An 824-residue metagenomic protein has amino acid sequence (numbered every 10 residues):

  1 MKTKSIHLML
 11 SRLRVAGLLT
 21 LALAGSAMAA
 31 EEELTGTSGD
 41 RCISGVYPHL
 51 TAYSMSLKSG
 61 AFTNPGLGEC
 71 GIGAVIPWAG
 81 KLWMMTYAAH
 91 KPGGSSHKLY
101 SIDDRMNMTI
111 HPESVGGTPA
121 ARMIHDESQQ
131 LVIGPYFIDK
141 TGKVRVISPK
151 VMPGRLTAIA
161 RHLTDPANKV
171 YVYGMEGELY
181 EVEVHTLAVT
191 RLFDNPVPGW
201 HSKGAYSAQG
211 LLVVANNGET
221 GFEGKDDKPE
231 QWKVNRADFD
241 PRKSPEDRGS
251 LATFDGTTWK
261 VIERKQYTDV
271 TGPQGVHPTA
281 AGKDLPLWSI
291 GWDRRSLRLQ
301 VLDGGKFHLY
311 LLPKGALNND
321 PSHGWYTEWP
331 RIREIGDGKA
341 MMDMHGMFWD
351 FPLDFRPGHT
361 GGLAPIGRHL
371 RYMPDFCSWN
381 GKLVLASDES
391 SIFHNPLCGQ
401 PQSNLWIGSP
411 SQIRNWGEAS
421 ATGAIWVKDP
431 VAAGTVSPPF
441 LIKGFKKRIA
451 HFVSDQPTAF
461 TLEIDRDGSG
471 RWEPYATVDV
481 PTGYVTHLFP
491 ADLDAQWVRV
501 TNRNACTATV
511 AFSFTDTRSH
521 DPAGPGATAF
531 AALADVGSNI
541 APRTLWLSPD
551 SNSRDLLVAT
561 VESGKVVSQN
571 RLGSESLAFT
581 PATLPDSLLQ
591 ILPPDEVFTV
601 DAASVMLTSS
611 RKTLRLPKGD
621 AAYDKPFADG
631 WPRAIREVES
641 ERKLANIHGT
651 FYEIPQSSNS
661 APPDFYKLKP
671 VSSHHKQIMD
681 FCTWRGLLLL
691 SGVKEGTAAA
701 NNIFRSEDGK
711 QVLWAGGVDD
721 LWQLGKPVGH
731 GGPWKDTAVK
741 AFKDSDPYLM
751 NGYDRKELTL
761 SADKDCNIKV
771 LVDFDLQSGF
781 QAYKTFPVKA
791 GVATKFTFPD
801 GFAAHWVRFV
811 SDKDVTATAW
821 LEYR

Functional and structural regions predicted by a protein language model:
E33-G68, A529-V536: A short helix->beta-strand "capping" segment at the edge of beta-propeller domains
D40, Y53, G80-G116, G134-S148 (+3 more regions): Beta-propeller domains
S54-H97, G116-M123, P438-L441, K446 (+1 more regions): Beta-strand-rich domains and repeat architectures in extracellular enzymes and scaffolds, especially beta-propellers
L67-G73, S114-S128, V151-N168, D194-L211 (+8 more regions): Repeated scaffold domains used in trafficking and secretory/extracellular systems, primarily beta-propellers
Y87-H97, N217-R248, L287-Q300, W329 (+3 more regions): Short, conserved, GDST-rich strand-edge loop motifs in beta-rich repeat architectures
L287-S289, R295-L297, Y310-R356, F440 (+3 more regions): Loop/turn-rich, solvent-exposed surfaces of beta-rich toroidal or solenoidal domains
P374-K428, M679-T737, S745, L749: Blade-level signature of beta-propeller repeat domains, shared across WD40, Kelch, NHL, RCC1 and BNR/Asp-box propellers
R448, A491-A508, D800-V815: Noncatalytic modules at the cell exterior or secretory-pathway interfaces, chiefly beta-strand-rich lectin/adhesion
